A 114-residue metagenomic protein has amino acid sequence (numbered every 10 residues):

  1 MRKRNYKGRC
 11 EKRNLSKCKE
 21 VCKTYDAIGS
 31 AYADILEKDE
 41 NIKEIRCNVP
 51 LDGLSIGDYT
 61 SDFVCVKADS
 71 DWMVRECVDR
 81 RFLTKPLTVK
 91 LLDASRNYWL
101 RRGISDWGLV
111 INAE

Functional and structural regions predicted by a protein language model:
M1-E114: Electrostatic, structured charged patches in enzyme active sites and in nucleic-acid/phosphate-binding
